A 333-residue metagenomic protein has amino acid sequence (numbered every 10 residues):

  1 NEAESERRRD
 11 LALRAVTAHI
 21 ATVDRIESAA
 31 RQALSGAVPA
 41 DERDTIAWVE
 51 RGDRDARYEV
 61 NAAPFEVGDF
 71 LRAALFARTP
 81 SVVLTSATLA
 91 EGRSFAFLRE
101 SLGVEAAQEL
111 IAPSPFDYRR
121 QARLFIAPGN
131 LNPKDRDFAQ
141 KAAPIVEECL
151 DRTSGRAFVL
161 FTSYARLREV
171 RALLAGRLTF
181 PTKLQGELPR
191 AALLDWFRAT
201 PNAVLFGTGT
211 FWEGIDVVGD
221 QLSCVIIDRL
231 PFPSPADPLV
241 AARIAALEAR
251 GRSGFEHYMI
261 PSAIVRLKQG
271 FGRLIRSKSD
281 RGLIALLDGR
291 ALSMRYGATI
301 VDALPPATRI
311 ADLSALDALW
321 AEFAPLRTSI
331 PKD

Functional and structural regions predicted by a protein language model:
N1-D333: ASCE RecA-like P-loop NTPase motor cores that couple ATP hydrolysis to mechanical translocation on nucleic acids
